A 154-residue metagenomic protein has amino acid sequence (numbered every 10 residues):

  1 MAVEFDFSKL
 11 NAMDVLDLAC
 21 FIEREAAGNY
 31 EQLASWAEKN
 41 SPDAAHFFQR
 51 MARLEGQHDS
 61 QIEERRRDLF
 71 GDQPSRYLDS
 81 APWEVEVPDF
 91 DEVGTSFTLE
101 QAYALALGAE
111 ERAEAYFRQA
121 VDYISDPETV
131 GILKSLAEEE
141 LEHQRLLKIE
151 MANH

Functional and structural regions predicted by a protein language model:
A2-E4, E64-L99: Carboxylate-rich helix-loop segments that flank metal/cofactor sites and access channels in metalloenzymes
D6-K39, E100-Y123: Alpha-helical bundle segments that constitute or directly flank the non-heme di-iron/ferroxidase center
L10-A12, F90-E100, A152-H154: Membrane-interacting alpha-helical segments
L10-F21, K39-Q61, L99-Y103, P127-E142: Alpha-helical scaffold segments that form or flank carboxylate-/histidine-based iron centers
L18, Q32-S35, H46, R50 (+5 more regions): Charged/polar, solvent-exposed surface patches and flexible loops
D43-A81, H143, L147-M151: Conserved alpha-helical segments that form or flank metal/cofactor-binding pockets of metalloenzymes
A113-H154: Preference for long, well-ordered alpha-helical segments
